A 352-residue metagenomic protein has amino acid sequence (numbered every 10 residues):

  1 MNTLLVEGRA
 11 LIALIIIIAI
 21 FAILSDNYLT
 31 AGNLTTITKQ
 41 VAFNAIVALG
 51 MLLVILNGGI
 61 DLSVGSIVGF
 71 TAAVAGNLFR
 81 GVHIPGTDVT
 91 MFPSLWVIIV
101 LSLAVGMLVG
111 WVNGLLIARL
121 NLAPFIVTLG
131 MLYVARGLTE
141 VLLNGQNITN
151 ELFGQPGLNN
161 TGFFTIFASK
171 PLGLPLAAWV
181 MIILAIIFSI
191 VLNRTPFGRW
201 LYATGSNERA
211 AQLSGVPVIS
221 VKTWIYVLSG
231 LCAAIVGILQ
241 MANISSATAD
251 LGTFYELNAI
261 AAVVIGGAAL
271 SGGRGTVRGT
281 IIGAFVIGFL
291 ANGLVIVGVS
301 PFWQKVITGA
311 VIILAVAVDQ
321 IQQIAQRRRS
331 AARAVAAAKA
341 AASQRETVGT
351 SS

Functional and structural regions predicted by a protein language model:
M1-A19, L213-S220, L294-S352: Cytosolic-side transmembrane-helix boundaries in multi-pass membrane proteins
A10-I23, M51, L103-G106, L132-L138 (+5 more regions): Hydrophobic core segments of alpha-helical transmembrane domains in multi-pass membrane transport and ion-translocation
A19-L24, L29-T87, L115-L122, G267-V277 (+1 more regions): Single transmembrane alpha-helix segments in multi-pass membrane proteins
H83-L132, I282: Alpha-helical transmembrane segments within multi-pass membrane transporters and channels
S94-S102, G106-N113, I117, P171-T248 (+1 more regions): Helix-loop-helix "hairpin" substructures at the membrane interface of multi-pass membrane proteins
P124, L174-M181, K222, F254-E256 (+1 more regions): Loop-to-transmembrane alpha-helix initiation sites
F125-R194, V221-W224, N243-G252, R328-S352: Transmembrane helix-bundle core of multi-pass membrane transporters and related energy-transducing complexes
V227, A233, N243-G309: Transmembrane alpha-helical segments in multi-pass inner-membrane proteins
